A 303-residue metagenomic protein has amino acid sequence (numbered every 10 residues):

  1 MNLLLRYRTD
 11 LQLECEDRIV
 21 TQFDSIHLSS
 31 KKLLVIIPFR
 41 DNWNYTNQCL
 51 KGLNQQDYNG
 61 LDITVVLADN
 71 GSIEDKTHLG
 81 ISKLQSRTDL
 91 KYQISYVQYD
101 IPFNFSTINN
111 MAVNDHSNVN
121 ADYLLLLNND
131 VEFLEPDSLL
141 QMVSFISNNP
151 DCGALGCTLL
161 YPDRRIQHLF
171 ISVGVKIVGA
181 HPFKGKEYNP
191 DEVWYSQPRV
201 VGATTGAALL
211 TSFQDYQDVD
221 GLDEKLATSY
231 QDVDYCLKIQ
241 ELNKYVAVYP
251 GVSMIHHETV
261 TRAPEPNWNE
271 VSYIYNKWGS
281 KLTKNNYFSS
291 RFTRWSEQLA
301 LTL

Functional and structural regions predicted by a protein language model:
N2-G52: N-proximal low-complexity "stem/linker" segments adjacent to membrane-targeting elements
K51-D62: Short, acidic, metal-binding catalytic loop of nucleotide-sugar glycosyltransferases
L67-G80, I101, E132: A conserved acidic beta->alpha catalytic loop
Y99-N118: Glycine-rich, basic loop-to-helix element that forms the pyrophosphate-binding segment of sugar-nucleotide handling
T107, V175-T211: A recurrent flexible, glycine/aromatic-enriched loop bordering the glycosyltransferase active site that acts as
N120-E132: Short beta-strand-to-loop acidic/aromatic patch adjacent to the donor-nucleotide binding site
V131-V175: Conserved donor NDP-sugar-binding/catalytic core segment of glycosyltransferases
L139-Q141, V200-D220, K225-S253: A short, conserved alpha-helix in the catalytic core of glycosyltransferases
